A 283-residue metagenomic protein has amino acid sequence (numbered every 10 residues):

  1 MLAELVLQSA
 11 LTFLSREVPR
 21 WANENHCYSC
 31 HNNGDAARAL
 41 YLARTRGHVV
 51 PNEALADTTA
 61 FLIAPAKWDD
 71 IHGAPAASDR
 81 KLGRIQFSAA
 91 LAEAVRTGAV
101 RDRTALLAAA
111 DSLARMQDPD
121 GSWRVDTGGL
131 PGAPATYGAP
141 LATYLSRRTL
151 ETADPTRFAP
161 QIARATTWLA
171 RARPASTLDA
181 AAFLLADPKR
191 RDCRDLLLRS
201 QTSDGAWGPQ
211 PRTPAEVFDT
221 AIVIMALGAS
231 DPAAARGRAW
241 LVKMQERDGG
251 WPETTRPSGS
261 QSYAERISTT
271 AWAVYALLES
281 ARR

Functional and structural regions predicted by a protein language model:
M1-R283: Preference for long, amphipathic alpha-helical scaffolds in soluble/luminal domains and all-alpha bundles
